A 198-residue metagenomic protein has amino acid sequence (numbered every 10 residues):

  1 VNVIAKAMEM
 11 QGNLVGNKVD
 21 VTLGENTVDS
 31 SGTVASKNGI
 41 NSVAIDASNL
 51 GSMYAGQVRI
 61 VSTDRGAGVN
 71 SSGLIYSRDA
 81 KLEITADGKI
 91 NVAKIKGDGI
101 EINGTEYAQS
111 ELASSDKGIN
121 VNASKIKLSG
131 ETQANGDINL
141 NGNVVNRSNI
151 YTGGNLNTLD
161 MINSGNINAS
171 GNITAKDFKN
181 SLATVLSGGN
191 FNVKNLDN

Functional and structural regions predicted by a protein language model:
V1-A7, Q11-V15: Short, small/hydrophobic-biased targeting/export segments
K6-M10, N26-D29, N41-A47, G51 (+11 more regions): Extracellular beta-strand scaffolds
L14-V15, G32-V34, S71-S72: Short acidic, glycine/serine/threonine-rich loops at helix termini
G16-K18, A55, A80: Short coil/turn connectors at secondary-structure junctions
K18-G24: Surface-exposed edge beta-strands and adjoining flexible/disordered loops or tails in beta-rich
V34-N41: A solvent-exposed, charged loop/short amphipathic helix patch at secondary-structure junctions
